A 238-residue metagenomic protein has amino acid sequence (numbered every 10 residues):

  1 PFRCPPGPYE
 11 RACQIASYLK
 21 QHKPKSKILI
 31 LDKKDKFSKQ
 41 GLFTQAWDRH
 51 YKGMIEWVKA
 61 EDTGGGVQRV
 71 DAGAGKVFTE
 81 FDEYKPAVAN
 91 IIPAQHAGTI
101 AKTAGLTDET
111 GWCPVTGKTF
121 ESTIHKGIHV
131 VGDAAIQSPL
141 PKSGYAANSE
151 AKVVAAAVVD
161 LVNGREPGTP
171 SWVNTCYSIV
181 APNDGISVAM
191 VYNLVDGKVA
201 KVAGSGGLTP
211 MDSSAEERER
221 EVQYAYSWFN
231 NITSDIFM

Functional and structural regions predicted by a protein language model:
P1-C4, K36, H96-A97, A135-I136: Solvent-exposed loop/turn segments at secondary-structure junctions within structured extracellular/periplasmic domains
P1-S26: Rossmann-like NAD(P)H-binding beta-loop-alpha module
P6-E10, G41-L42, K142: Generic recognition of short, well-ordered alpha-helical segments
K20-T110, E166-G168: A Rossmann-like FAD-binding core segment of flavoenzymes
Y84-S149, D160: FAD-site-proximal beta/loop scaffold in flavoenzymes
G111-H129, V180-K201: FAD-binding beta-loop-beta segment adjacent to the flavin cofactor pocket
A134-N174, S178-V180, S187-A189: A conserved FAD-binding loop/helix module that cradles the flavin
A189-M238: C-terminal auxiliary extensions adjacent to catalytic cores
